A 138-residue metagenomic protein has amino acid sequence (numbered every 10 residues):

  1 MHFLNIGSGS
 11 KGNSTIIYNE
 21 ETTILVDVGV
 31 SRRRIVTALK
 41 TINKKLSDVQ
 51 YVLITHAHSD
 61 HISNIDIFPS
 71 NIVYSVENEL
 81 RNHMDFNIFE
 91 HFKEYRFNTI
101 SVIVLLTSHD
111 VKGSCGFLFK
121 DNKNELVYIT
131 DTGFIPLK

Functional and structural regions predicted by a protein language model:
M1-K40, C115-D131: Conserved beta-strand hairpin/beta-sheet module of binuclear metal-dependent hydrolase folds, prominently
K11, A57-I62, V111-K112, F134-L137: Active-site environment of divalent metal-dependent phosphoester hydrolases
N13, I17, T22, H61 (+2 more regions): Localized chelating/binding microdomains that coordinate divalent metal ions or stabilize phosphate-bearing
V30-S31, E77-R81, K93-E94, T132-F134: Short, acidic/turn-prone active-site loops that include or flank metal/cofactor- and phosphate-binding residues
S31-S75: Active-site metal-binding motif and surrounding structural segment of the metallo-beta-lactamase
H61-M84, F119-K120, L137-K138: Alpha-helix C-terminal capping segments
P69-S75, H83-E94, T99-V104: Active-site regions of enzymes building and remodeling cell-envelope glycoconjugates
K93-K138: Catalytic core of the metallo-beta-lactamase
